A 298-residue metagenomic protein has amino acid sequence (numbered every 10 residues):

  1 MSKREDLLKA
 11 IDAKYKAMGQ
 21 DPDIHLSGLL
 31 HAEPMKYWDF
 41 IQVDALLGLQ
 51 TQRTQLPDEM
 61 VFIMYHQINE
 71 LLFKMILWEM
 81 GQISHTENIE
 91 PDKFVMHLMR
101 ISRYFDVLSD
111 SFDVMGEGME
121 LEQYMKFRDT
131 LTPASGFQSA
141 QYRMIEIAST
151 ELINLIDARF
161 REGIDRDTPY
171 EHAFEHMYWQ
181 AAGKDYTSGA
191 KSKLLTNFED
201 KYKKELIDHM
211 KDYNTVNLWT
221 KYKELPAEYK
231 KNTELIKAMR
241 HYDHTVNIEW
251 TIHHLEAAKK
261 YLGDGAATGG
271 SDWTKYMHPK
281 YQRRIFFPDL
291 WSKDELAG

Functional and structural regions predicted by a protein language model:
M1-G298: Surface-exposed peri-terminal alpha-helical interaction modules
